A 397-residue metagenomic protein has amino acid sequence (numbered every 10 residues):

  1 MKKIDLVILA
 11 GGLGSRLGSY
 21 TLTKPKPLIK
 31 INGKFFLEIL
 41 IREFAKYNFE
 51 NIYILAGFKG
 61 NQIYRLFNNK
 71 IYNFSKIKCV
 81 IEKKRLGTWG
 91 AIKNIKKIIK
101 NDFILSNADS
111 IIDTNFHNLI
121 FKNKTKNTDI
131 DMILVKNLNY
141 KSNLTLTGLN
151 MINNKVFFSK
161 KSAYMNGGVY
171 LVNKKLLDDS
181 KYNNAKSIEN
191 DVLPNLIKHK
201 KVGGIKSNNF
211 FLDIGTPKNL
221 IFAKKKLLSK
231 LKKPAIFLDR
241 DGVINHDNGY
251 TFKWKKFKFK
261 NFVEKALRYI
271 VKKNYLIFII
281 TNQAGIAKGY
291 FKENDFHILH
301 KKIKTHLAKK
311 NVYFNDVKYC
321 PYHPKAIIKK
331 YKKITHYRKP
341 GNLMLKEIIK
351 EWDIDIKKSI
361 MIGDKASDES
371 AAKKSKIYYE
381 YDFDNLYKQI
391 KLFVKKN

Functional and structural regions predicted by a protein language model:
K2-I63, N261: N-terminal glycine-rich phosphate-binding loop and ensuing alpha1 helix
L9, S106, L238: Catalytic metal- and UDP-sugar-binding loop of GT-A-like glycosyltransferases, i.e., residues flanking the conserved
K34-N51, V263-N274, K302-K310: A short, N-terminal amphipathic alpha-helix
L55, V263, L267-I303, Y313-H323 (+1 more regions): Substrate-recognition element of Asp-dependent hydrolases with the DxDx(T/V) motif
I63-L146: Conserved beta-loop-beta/alpha segment of the NTase-like Rossmann-fold superfamily that binds/positions NTPs
F103-I104, I111, H117-K124, L138-K141 (+1 more regions): Catalytic-core segments of class I nucleotidyltransferases/pyrophosphorylases that form NMP-activated intermediates
P234-L276: Active-site neighborhood of HAD-like aspartate-dependent phosphohydrolases
N294, K301-N315, Y331-M361, K365-N397: Asp-based, Mg2+/Mn2+-dependent phosphohydrolase catalytic module
